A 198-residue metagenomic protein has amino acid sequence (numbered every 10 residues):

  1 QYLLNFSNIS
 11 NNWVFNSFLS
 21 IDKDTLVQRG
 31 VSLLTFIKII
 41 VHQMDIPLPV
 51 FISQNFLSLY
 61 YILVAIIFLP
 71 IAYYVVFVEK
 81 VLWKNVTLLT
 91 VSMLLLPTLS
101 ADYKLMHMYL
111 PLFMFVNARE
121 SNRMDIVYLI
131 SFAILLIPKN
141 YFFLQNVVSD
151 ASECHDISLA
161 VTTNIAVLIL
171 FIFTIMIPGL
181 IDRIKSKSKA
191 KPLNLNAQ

Functional and structural regions predicted by a protein language model:
Q1-N85, L89-P97, A101, P192: Primarily membrane-embedded glycan-assembly and transfer machineries that use lipid-linked glycans
A101-N117: Hydrophobic/aromatic-rich transmembrane helices and adjacent perimembrane loops
M114-Q198: Aromatic-enriched
